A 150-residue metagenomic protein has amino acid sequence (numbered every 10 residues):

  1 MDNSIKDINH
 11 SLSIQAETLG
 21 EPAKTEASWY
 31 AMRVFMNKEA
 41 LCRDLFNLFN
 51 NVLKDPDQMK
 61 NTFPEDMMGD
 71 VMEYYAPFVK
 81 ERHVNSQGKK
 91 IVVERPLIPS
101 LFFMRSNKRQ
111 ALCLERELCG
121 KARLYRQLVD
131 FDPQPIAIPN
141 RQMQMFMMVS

Functional and structural regions predicted by a protein language model:
D2-S150: Acidic-enriched and Gly/Ser
